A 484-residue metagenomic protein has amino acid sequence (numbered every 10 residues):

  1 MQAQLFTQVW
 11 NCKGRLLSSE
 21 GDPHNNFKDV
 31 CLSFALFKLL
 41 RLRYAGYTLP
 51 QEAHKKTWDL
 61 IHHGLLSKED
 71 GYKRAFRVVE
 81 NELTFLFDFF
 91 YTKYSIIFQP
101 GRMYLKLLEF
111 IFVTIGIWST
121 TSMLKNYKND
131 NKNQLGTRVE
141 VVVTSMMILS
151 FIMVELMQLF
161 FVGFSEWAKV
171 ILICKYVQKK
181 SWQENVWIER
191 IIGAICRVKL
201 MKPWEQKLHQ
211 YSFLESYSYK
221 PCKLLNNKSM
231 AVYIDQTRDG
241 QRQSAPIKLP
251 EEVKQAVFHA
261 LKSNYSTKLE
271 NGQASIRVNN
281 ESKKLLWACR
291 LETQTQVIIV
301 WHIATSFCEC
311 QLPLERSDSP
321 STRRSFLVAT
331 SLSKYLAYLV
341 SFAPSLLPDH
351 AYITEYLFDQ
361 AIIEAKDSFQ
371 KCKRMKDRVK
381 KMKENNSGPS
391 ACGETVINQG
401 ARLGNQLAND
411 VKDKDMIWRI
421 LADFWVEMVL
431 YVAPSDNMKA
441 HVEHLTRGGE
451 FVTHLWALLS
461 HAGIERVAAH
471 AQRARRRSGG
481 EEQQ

Functional and structural regions predicted by a protein language model:
M1-Q484: Extended, charged interaction scaffolds in large complex subunits
